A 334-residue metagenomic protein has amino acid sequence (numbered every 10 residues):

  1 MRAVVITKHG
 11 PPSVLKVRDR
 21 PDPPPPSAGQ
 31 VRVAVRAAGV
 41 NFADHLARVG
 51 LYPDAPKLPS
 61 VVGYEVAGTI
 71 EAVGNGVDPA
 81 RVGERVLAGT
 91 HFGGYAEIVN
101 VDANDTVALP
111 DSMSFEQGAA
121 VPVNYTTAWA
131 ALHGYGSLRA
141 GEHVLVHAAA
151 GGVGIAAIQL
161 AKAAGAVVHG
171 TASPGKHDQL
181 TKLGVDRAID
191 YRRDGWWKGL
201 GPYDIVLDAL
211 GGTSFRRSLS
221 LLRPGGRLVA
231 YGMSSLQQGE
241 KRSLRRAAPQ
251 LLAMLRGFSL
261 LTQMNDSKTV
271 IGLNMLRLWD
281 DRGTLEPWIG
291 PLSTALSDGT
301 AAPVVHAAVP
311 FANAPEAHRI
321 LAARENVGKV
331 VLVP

Functional and structural regions predicted by a protein language model:
G10-S13, R20-A67: N-terminal glycine-rich beta->alpha transition that marks the start or flank of a dinucleotide-binding site
A47, A67-H91: A glycine-/small-residue-rich N-terminal strand-loop-strand element that serves as the cofactor-binding glycine loop
R81, V121, Y125-R193: Mid-domain Rossmann-like dinucleotide-binding core that forms the NAD(H)/NADP(H) cofactor-binding site
R85, H143, V167, G226-R227 (+1 more regions): Short glycine-centered segments of the SAM/dcSAM-binding site in methyltransferase folds
T90-A103: A structural motif shared across PLP-dependent enzymes of the aminotransferase-like
K198-I205: A short acidic, Gly/Pro-enriched loop at the edge of an enzyme's catalytic core that lines a small-molecule cofactor
S214-D298: Glycine-rich phosphate-binding loop and adjacent beta-alpha segment of Rossmann(oid) nucleotide-cofactor-binding
W279-P334: C-terminal hydrophobic helical "lid"/dimerization subdomain of Rossmann-like NAD(P)H-dependent oxidoreductases
